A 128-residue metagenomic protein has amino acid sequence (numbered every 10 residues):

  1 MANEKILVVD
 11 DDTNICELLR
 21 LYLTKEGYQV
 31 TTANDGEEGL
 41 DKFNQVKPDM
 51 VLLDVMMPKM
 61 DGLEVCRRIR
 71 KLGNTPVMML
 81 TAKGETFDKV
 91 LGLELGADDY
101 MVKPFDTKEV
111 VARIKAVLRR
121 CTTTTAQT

Functional and structural regions predicted by a protein language model:
E4-K5, A116-T128: Short, Lys/Arg-enriched segments at the junction into DNA-binding effector domains of transcriptional regulators
E17-K25: Charged docking surfaces used in two-component/phosphorelay signaling
G27-N34, K42: Short hydrophobic/Thr-rich beta-strand motif most characteristic of the beta2 strand and flanking loop of CheY-like
D35-E38, D61-E64, D88: Acidic catalytic/metal-coordinating carboxylates
N44-V46, R68-T75, L95: Conserved phosphotransfer cores of two-component systems
V46-L52: Active-site beta3 strand of CheY-like receiver
M57: Receiver (REC) domain active-site loop signature in two-component systems and cognate sites in sensor histidine kinases
